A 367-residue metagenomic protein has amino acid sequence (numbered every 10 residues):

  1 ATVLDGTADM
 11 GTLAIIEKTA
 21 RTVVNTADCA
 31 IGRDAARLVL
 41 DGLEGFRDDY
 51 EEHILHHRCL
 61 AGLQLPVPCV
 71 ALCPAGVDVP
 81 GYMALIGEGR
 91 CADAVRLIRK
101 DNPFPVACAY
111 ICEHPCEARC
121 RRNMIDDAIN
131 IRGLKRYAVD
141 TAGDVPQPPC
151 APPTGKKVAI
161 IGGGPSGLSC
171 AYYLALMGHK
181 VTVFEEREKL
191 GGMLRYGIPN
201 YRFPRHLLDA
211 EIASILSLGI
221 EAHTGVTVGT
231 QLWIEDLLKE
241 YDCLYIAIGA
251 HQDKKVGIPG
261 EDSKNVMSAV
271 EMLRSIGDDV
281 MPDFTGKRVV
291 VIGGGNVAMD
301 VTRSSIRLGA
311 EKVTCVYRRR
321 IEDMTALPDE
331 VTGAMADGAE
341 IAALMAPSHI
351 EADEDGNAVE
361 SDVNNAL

Functional and structural regions predicted by a protein language model:
A1-K157, R205, L244-D262, M267 (+2 more regions): Ferredoxin-type iron-sulfur electron-transfer modules and their immediate structural context
L55, T285-R319: Long hydrophobic segments that form regular secondary structure
P103, G164-P165, K189, G295-V297: Residue-level detector of alpha-helix initiation sites
K156-T182, V297-I306: N-terminal Rossmann-like FAD-binding beta1-loop-alpha1 element of flavoenzymes
G163, E186, G294, R318-R320 (+1 more regions): Cofactor-binding loop segments of dinucleotide-utilizing enzymes, especially the Rossmann-like FAD- and NAD(P)+-binding
H179-R195, T314-E322: Glycine-rich FAD pyrophosphate-binding loop
H206-K254, S268-F284, R307-L367: A Rossmann-like FAD-binding core segment of flavoenzymes
